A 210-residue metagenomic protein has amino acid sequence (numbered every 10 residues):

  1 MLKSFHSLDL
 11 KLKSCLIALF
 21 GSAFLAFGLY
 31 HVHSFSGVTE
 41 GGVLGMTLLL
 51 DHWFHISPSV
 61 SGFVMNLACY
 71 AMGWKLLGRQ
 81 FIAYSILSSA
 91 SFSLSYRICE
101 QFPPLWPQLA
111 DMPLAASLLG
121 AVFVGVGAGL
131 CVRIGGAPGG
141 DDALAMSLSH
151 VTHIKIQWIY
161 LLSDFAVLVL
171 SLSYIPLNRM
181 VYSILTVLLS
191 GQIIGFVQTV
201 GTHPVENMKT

Functional and structural regions predicted by a protein language model:
L2-T210: Core subunits and conserved enzymes of cellular information-processing and envelope-translocation systems across
